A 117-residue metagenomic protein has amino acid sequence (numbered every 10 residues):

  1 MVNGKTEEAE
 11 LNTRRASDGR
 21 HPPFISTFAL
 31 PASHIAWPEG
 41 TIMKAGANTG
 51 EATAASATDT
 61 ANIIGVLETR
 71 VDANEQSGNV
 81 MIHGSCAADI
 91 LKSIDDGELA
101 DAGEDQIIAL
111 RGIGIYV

Functional and structural regions predicted by a protein language model:
M1-V117: Surface-exposed, low-hydrophobicity beta-strand/loop segments enriched in small/polar/acidic residues
